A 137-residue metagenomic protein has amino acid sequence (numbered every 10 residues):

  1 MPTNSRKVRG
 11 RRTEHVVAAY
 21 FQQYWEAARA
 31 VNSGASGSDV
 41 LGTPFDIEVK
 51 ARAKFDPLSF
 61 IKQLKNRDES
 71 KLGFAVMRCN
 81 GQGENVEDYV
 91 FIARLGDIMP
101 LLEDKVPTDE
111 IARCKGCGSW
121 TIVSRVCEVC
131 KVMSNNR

Functional and structural regions predicted by a protein language model:
M1-W120, S124-R137: Catalytic phosphate/metal-binding cores of nucleic-acid and nucleotide-processing enzymes, i.e., regions that mediate
